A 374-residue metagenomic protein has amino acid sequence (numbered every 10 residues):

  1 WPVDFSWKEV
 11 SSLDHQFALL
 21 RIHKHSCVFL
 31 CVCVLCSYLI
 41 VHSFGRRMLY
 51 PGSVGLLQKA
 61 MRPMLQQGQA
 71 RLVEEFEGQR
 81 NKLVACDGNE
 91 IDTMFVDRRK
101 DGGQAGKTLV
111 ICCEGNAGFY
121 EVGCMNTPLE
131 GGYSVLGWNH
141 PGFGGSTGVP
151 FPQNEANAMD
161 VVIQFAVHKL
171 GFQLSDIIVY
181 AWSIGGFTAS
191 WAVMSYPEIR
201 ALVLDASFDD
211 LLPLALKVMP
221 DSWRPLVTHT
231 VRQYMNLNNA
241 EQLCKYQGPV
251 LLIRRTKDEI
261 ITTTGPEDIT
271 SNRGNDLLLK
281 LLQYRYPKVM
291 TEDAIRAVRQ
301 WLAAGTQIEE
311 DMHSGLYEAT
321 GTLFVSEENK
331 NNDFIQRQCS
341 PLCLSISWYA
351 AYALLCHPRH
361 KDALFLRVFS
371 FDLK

Functional and structural regions predicted by a protein language model:
W1-Q69, A350-Y352, R359-K374: N-terminal targeting or regulatory segments adjacent to alpha/beta-hydrolase or S9 domains
R47-G102: N-terminal cap/lid segment of alpha/beta-hydrolase-fold proteins
Q104-G115: Short beta-strand element of the alpha/beta-hydrolase
G115-P128: The serine-hydrolase catalytic nucleophile loop
E130-S146: Conserved alpha/beta-hydrolase
V149-F172: Alpha/beta-hydrolase active-site loop
S175-V218: Primarily recognizes the serine-hydrolase "nucleophile elbow" in alpha/beta-hydrolase and SGNH/GDSL folds
L212-E327: The feature captures the conserved acid-bearing segment of alpha/beta-hydrolase catalytic domains
